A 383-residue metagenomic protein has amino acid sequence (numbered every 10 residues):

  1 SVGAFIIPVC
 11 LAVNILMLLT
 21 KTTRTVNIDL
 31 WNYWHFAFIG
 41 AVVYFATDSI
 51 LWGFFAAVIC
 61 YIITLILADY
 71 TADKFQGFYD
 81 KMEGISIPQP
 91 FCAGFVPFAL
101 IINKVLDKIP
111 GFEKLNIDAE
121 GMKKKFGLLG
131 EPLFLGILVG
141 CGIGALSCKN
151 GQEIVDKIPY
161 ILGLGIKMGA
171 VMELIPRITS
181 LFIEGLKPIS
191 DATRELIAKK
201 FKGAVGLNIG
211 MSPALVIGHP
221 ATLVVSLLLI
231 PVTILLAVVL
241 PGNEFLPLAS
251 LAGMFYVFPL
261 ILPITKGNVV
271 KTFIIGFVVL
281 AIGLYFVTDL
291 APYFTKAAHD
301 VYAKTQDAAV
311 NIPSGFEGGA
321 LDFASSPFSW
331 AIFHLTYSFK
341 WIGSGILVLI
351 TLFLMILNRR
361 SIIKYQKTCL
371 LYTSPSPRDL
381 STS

Functional and structural regions predicted by a protein language model:
S1-N208, P263-N268, D300-L371: Signature of multi-pass transmembrane helix bundles
L18-R24, I209-D289, Y293: Hydrophobic alpha-helical bundle architecture
Y372-P377: Conserved small/polar residues in nucleotide/adenosyl-binding loops
L380: Extended, polar beta-sheet/loop recognition surfaces of beta-rich domains that mediate binding to diverse ligands
